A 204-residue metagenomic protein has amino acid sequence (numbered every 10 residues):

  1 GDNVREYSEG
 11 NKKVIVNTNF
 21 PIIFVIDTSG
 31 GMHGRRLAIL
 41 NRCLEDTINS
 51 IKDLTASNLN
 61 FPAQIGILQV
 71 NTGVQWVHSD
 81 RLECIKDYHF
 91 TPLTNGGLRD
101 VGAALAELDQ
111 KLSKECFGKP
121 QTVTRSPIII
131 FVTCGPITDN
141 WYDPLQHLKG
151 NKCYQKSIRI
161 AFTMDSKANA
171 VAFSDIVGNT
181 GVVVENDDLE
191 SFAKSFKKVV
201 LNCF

Functional and structural regions predicted by a protein language model:
G1-I23, T28-A38, S113-Q121: Acidic, polar low-complexity linker/tail segments
V14-I26, Q64-L68, W76-E83: Short coil-to-beta-strand
N19-F20, G30-P62: …and closely analogous acidic/polar surface helices at protein-protein or active-site interfaces in A-domain-like
V25-S29, L40, I67, L108 (+1 more regions): DG-centered beta-turn motif at the end of beta-strands
L44-D53, E107-C116, D143-K149: Short, well-ordered amphipathic alpha-helices
A56, K149-S157: Arginine/glycine-rich "motif VI" loop of SF2 helicases in the C-terminal RecA-like domain
Q75-V77, K86-S126, D139-N140, I160-A172 (+1 more regions): Von Willebrand factor
S166-F204: Von Willebrand factor A/integrin I-like adhesion domains
